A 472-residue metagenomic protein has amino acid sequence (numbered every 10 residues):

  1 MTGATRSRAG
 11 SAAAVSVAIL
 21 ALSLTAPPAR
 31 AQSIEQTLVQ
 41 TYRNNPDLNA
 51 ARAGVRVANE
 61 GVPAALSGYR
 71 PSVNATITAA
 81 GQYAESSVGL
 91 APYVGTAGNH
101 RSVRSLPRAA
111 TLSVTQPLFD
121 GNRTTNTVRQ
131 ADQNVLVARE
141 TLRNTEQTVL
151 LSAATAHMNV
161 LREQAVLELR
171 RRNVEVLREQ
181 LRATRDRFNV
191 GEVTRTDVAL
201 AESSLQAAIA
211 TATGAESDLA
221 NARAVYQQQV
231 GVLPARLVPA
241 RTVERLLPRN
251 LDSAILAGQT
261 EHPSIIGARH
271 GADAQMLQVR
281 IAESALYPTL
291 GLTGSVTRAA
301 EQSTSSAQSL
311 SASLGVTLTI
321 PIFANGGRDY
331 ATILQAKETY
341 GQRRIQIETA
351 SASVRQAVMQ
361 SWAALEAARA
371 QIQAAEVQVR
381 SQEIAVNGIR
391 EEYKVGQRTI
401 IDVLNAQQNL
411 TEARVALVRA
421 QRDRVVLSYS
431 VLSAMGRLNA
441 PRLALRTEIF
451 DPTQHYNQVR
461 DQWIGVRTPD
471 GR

Functional and structural regions predicted by a protein language model:
M1-S16: Bacterial N-terminal signal peptides that target proteins for export
T2-G3, N144, T148-Q259, S361-A364 (+5 more regions): Periplasmic alpha-helical coiled-coil/stalk elements that build and connect Gram-negative outer-membrane
R6, I19, Y83, V418-R472: Acidic, low-complexity, intrinsically disordered peripheral segments
A29-T78, A84, P117-L118, P234-D273 (+6 more regions): Bacterial Sec-pathway N-terminal export signals of envelope proteins
S33, S72-N144, I266-A350, A357 (+3 more regions): Small/polar-residue-enriched beta-strand and adjacent coil segments characteristic of outer-membrane beta-barrel
Q36, P107-A109, T155, L200 (+2 more regions): Transmembrane beta-barrel architecture of outer-membrane proteins
A50-A65, T145, V149-L169, E179 (+5 more regions): Amphipathic alpha-helical coiled-coil segments
